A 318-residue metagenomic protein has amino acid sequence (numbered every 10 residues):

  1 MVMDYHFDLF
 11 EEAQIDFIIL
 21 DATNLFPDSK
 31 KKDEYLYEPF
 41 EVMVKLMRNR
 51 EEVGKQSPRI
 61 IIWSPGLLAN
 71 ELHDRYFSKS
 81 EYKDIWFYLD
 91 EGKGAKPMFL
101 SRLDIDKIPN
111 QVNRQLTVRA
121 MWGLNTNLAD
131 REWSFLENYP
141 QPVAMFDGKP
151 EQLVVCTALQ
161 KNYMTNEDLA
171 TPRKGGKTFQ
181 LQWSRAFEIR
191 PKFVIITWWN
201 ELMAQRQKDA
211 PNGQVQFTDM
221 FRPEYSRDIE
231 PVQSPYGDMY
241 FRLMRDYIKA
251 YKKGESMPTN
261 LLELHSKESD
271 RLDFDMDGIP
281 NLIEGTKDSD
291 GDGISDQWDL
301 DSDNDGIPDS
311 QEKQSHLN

Functional and structural regions predicted by a protein language model:
M1-S269, M276: Glycan-processing catalytic domains of CAZymes
M257-N318: Extracellular calcium-associated, cysteine-rich motifs in secreted modular proteins
